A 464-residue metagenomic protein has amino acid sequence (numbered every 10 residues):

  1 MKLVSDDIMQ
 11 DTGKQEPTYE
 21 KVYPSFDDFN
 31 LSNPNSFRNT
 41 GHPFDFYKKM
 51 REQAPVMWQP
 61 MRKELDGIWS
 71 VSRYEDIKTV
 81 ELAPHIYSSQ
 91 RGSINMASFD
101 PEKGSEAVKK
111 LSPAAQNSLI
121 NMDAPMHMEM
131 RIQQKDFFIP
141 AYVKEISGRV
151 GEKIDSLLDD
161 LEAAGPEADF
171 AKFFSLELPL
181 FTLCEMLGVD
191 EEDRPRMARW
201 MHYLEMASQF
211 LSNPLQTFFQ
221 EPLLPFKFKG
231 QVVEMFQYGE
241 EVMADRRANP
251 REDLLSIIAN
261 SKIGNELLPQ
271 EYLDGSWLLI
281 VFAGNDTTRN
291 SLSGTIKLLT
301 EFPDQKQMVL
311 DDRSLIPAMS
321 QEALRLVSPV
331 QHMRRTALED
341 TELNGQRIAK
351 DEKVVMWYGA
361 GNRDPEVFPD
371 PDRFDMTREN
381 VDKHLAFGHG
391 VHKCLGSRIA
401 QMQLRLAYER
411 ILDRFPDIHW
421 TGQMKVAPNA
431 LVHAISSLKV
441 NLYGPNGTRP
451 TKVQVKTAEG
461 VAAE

Functional and structural regions predicted by a protein language model:
M1-E464: Cytochrome P450
